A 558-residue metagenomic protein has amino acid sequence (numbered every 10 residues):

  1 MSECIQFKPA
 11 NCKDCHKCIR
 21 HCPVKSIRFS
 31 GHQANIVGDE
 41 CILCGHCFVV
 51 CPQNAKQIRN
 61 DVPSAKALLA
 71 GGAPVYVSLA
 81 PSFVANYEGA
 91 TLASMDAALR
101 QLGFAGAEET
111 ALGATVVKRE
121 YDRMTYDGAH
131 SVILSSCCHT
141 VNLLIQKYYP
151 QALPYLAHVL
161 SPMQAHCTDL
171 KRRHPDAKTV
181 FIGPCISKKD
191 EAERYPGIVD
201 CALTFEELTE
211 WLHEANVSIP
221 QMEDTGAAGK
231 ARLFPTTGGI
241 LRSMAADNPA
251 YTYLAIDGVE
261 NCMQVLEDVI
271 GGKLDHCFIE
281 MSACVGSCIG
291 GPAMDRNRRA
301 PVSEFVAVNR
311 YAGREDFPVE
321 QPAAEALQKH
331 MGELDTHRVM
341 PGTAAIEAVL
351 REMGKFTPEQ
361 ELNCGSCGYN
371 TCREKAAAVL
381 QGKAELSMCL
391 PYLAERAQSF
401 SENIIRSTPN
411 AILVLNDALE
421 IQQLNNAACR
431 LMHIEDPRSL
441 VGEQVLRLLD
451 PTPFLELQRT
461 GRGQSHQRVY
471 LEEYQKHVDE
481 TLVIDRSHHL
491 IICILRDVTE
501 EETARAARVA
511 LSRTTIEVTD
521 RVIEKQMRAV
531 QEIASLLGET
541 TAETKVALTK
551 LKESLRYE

Functional and structural regions predicted by a protein language model:
C4-F7, K13-V37, I42, H46-V62 (+2 more regions): Iron-sulfur cluster-binding cysteine motifs and their immediate structural context in ferredoxin-like electron-transfer
R59-R351, N370-A377: Iron-sulfur-associated redox domains of electron-transfer enzymes in respiratory and anaerobic energy metabolism
L386-S407, A504-L511, V522: Short, charged amphipathic alpha-helical "coupling" segments at sensory-output junctions in signaling proteins
R396-C429: Sensory modules in modular signal-transduction proteins
E420-T460: PAS-family sensory domains
D450-E500: PAS-family sensory/regulatory modules and their coupling/dimerization elements
I484-A529: Sensory coupling linkers of modular signal transduction proteins
A510-E558: Signal-transducing coiled-coil/dimerization helices and immediately adjacent hinge/linker segments that couple sensory
